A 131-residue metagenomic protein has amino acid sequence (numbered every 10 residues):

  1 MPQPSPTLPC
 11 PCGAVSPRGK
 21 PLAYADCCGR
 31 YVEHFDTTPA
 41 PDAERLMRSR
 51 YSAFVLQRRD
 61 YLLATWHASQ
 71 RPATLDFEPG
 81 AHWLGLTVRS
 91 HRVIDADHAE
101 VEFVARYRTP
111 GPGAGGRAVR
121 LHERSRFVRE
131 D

Functional and structural regions predicted by a protein language model:
M1-P2, R126: Intrinsically disordered, low-complexity linkers and tails
Q3-L22: Short Cys/His-rich zinc-binding micro-motifs
P11, T87, R126-V128: Generic structural detector for well-ordered beta-strands
V15, V32-E33: Disulfide-stabilized cysteine-rich extracellular repeat microdomains
L22-Y31: Cysteine-rich micro-motifs
E33-T74, P79: Core segments of small alpha/beta cavity-forming domains
E78-R120: Surface-exposed, charged secondary-structure patches
V119-D131: Short beta-strand edge/turn micro-motifs at domain boundaries
